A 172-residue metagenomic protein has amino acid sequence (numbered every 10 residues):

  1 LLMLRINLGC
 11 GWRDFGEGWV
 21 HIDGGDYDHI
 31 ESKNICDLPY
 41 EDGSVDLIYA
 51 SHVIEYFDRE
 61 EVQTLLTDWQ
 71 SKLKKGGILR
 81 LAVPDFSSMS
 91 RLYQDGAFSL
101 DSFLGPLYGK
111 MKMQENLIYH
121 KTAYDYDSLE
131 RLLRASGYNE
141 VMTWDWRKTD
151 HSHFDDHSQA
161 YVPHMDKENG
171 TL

Functional and structural regions predicted by a protein language model:
L2, V45-D46: Local beta-strand N-terminus motif with an aromatic residue
L4, G18, E140: Residues at the starts of beta-strands that form the adenosine-phosphate
L4-G11: Conserved class I S-adenosyl-L-methionine
G9, G25, P84: Anionic group-transfer/hydrolysis microenvironments
W12-D42, D145-W146, H151, D155-H164: Adenosine-cofactor binding site in Rossmann-like domains, unifying the SAM/SAH pocket of S-adenosylmethionine-dependent
Y49: A conserved beta-strand element that flanks and buttresses the S-adenosyl-L-methionine
H52-Y56: Short catalytic micro-motifs in class I SAM-dependent methyltransferases
R59-L172: S-adenosyl-L-methionine-dependent methyltransferase catalytic module, highlighting the catalytic core
